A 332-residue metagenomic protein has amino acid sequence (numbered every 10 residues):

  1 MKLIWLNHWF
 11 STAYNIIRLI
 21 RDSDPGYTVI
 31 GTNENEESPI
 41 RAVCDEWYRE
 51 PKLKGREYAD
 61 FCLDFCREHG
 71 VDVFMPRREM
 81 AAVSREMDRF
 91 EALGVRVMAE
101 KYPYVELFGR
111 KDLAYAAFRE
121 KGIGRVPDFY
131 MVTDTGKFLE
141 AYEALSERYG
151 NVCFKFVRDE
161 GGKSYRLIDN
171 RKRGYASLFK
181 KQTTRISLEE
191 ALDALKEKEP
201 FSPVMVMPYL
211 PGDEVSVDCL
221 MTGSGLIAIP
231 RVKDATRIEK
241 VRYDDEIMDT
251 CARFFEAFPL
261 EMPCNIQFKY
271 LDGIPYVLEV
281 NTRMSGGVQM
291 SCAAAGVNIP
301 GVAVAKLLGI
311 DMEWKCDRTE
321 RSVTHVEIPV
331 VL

Functional and structural regions predicted by a protein language model:
M1-K101: ATP-binding N-terminal substructure of ATP-dependent carboxylate-amine bond-forming enzymes
N7, H69, R237-D249, R253-L332: ATP-dependent carboxylate activation and anion-phosphoryl transfer catalytic cores that bind Mg-ATP to form
I40-A42, Y58-D60, E106-D112, G162-K163 (+1 more regions): Short, charged, surface-exposed secondary-structure boundary motifs
G70, G94, Y149-G150, P259: Residue-level detector of structured alpha->beta connecting loops
V105-P203, G223: Active-site nucleotide/adenylate-binding loops and adjacent lid/helix of ATP-dependent enzymes
L178-F254, F258, K269-Y270, I274-Y276: Phosphate-binding site of ATP-dependent enzymes
